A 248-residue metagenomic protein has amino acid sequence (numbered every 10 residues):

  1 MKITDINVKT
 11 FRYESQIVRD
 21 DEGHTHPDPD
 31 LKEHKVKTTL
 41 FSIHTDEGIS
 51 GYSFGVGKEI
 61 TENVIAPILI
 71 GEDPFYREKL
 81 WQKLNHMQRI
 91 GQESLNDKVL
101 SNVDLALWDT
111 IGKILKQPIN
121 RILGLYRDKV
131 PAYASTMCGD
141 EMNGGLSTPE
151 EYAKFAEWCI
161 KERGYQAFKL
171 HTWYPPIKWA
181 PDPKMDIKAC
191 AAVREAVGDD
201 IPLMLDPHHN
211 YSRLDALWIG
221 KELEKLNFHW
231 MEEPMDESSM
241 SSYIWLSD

Functional and structural regions predicted by a protein language model:
M1-E47, N63: Structured beta-strand/loop patches that form or line metal/cofactor-binding pockets in enzymes
I3, G48, I65, V103 (+4 more regions): Conserved, mostly hydrophobic/aromatic
K32-H34, L123-Y126, E195-V197, S247: Solvent-exposed alpha-helices and their adjacent loops that cap or buttress functional pockets in soluble metabolic
K37, T45-Y52, I114-Q117, I122 (+2 more regions): Ligand-binding pocket scaffold of soluble enzyme catalytic domains
H44-L115: Metal- or metallocofactor-binding catalytic centers and their adjacent structured scaffolds across diverse enzyme
D104-G139, G144: Glycine-rich, aromatic-flanked loop segments that form ligand/cofactor-binding clefts across common enzyme folds
K129-W245: Metal-dependent enolase-superfamily TIM-barrel catalytic cores that perform enediolate-based chemistry
